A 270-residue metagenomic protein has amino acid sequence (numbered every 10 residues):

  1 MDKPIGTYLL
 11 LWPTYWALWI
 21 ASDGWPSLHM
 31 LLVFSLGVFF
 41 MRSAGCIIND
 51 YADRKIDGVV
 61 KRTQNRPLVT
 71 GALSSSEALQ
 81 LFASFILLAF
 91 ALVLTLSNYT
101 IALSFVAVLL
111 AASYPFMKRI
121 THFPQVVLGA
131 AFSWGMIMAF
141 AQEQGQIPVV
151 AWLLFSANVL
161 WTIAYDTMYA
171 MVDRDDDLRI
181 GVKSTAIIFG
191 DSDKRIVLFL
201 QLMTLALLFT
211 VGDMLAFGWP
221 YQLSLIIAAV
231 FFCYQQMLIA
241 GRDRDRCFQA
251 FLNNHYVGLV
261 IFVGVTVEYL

Functional and structural regions predicted by a protein language model:
M1-D2, L36, S43, R66-L153 (+3 more regions): Intramembrane alpha-helical segments
M1-I20, S133, F262-V263: The first (N-terminal) embedded transmembrane alpha-helix
M1-P4, A72-L73, E77, Q142-Q146 (+1 more regions): C-terminal membrane-associated helical module and adjoining short loops/tails
P4, I48, A52, I56-D57 (+1 more regions): Proline-centered turn/helix-capping motifs that create local helix->coil transitions or kinks
Y8-L11, V33-V38, R54-S104, R179-W219 (+1 more regions): Multi-pass membrane catalytic core of lipid/isoprenoid biosynthesis enzymes
W12-A52, R62, I86-L94, I101-S113 (+1 more regions): Membrane-embedded alpha-helical segments that form the functional core of polytopic membrane enzymes, especially those
L18-D23, F116-M117, A141-Q142, Y269-L270: Structural signal for the C-terminal ends of transmembrane alpha-helices and the immediately following loop
D53, P124, D173: Residue-level signature of catalytic and energy-coupling elements of molecular machines, predominantly ATP/GTP-dependent
